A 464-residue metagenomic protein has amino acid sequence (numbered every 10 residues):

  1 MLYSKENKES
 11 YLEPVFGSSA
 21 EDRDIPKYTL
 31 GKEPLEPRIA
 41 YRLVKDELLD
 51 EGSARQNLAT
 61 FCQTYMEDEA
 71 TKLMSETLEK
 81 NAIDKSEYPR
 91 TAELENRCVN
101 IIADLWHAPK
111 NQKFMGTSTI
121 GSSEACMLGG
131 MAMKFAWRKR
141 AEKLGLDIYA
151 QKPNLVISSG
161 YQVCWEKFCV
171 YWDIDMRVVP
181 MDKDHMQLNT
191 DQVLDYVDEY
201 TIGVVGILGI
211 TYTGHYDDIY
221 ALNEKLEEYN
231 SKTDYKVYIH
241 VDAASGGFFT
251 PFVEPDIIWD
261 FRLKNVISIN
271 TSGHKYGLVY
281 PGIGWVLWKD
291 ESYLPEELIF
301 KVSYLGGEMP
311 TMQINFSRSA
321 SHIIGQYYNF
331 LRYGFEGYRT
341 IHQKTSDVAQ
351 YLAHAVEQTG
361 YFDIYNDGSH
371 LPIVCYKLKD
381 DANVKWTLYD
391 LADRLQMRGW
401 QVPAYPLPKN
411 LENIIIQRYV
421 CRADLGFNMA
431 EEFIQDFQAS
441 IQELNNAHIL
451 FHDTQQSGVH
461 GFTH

Functional and structural regions predicted by a protein language model:
M1-K113, G399-V402, Q417, F437 (+1 more regions): N-terminal entrance/gating region of PLP-dependent enzymes' catalytic architecture
L2, E6-L12, T117, G121-E297 (+1 more regions): Conserved PLP-enzyme active-site core in the AAT-like
P26, I157, Y161, K379 (+1 more regions): Acidic, Ser/Thr-rich low-complexity intrinsically disordered segments
Q112-K113, A150, N366-I373, E412-I416: Short Gly/Ser/Thr- and Asp/Glu-enriched loop/turn motifs at secondary-structure junctions
Y229, L411-H464: PLP-dependent enzyme catalytic core of the Aspartate aminotransferase-like
F252-L371, K377-A382: Active-site C-terminal subdomain of aminotransferase-like
F362-G399, F427, G461: Conserved PLP-binding catalytic core of the aspartate aminotransferase-like
L395-P403, Q438-N445: A common structural junction motif
